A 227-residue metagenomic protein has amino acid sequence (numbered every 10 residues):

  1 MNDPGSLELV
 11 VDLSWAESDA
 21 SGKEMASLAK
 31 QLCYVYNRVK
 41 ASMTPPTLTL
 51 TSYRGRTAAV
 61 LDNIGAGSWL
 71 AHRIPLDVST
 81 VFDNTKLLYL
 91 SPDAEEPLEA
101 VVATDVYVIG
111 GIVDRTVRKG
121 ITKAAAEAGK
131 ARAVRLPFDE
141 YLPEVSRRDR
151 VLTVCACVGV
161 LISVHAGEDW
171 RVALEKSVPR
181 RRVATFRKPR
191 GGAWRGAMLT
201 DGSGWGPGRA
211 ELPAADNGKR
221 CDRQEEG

Functional and structural regions predicted by a protein language model:
M1-E96, A128: RNA substrate-binding interface of SAM-dependent RNA methyltransferases
E17-A20, R56-A59, E96-E99, R115-V117 (+2 more regions): Eukaryotic short linear interaction motifs
N84-T85, A103-D105: Short, well-ordered alpha-helix to beta-strand connector turns
E95-V102, V108: Active-site/ligand-binding-proximal alpha/beta "capping" segment
T104-G227: C-terminal folded domains that constitute the principal catalytic or ligand-binding module of multi-domain proteins
